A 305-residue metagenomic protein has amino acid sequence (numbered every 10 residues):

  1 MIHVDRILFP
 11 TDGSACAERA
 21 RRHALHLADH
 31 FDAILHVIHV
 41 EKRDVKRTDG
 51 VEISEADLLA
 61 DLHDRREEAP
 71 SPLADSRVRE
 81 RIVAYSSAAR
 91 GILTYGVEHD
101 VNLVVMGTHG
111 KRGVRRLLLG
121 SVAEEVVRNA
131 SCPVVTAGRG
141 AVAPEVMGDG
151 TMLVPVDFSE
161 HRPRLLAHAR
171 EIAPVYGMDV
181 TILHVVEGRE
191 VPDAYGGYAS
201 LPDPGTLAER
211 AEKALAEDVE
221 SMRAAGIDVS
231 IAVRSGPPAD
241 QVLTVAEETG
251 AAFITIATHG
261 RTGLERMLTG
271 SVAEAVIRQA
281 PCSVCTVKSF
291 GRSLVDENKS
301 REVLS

Functional and structural regions predicted by a protein language model:
M1-H3, I53-A56, S71-V104, E220-I254 (+1 more regions): Structural beta-alpha unit
I2-A56, G150-S200, S221-R223, S230-A232 (+3 more regions): Small/aliphatic-rich secondary-structure junction motif
H3, H26, L93-P144, T244-D296 (+1 more regions): Gly/Ser-rich helix-loop-strand patches that form or flank binding pockets for ribonucleotide-derived cofactors
T11, F31, S87-A88, H99 (+9 more regions): Hydrophobic/basic alpha-helical segments enriched in Actinobacteria
A20-H23, G91, A214, Q241: Well-ordered alpha-helical segments embedded in enzymatic catalytic cores
L35, V78-E80, V134, V180 (+2 more regions): Hydrophobic anchor at the start of a short beta-strand that flanks the dinucleotide cofactor-binding loop
S54-D64, S200-K213: A short acidic, glycine-rich active-site loop that binds or catalyzes chemistry on phosphate/adenosine moieties
